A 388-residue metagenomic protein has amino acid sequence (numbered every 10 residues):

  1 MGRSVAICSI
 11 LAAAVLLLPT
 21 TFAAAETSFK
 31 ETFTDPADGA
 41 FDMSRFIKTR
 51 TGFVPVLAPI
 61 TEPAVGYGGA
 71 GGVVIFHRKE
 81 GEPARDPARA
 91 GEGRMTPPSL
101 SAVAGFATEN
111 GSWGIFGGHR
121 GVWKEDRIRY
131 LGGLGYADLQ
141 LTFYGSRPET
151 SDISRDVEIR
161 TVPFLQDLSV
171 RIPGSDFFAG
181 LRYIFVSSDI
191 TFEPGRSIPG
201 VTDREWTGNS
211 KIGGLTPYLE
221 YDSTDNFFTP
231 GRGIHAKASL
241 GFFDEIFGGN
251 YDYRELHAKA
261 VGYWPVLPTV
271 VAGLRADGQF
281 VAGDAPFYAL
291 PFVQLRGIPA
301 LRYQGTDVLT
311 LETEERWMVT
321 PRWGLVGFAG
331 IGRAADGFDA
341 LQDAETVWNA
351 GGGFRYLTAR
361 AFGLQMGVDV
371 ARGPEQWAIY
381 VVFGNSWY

Functional and structural regions predicted by a protein language model:
G2-S4: Positively charged n-region of N-terminal signal peptides that target proteins for export
C8-T20: Bacterial N-terminal signal peptides
A23-A25: Boundary at the C-terminal end of the N-terminal hydrophobic targeting segment
R45-F53, I60-K211, L364-Q365, A371-Y388: Gram-negative/organellar outer-membrane beta-barrel architecture
F53-P55, G69-G71, W113-G117, R160-Q166 (+9 more regions): Hydrophobic, lipid-facing positions within transmembrane beta-strands of outer-membrane proteins
P55-L57, S101-G105, Y130-L134, A179-Y183 (+8 more regions): Membrane-embedded beta-strand positions of outer-membrane beta-barrel proteins
D203-E205, G213-G337, S386: C-terminal outer-membrane beta-barrel translocator/porin domains of Gram-negative envelope proteins and their
G337, Q342-A344, T358: C-terminal soluble interaction/assembly domains
